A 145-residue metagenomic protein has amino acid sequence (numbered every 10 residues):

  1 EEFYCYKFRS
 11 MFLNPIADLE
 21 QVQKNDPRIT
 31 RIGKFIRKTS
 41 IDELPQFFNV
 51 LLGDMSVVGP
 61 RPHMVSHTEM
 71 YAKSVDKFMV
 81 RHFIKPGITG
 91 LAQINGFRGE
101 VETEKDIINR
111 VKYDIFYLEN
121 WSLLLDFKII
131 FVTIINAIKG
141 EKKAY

Functional and structural regions predicted by a protein language model:
E1-Y145: Conserved small/aromatic sequence motifs within transmembrane helices
